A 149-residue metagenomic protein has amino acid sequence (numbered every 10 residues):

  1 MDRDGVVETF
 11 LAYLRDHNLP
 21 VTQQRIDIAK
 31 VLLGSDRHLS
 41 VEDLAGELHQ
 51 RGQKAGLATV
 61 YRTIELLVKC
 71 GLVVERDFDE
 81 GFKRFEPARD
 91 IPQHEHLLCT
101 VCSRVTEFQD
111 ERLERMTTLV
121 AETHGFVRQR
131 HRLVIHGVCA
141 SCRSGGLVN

Functional and structural regions predicted by a protein language model:
G5-N18: Short, Lys/Arg-enriched N-terminal segment that forms or immediately precedes the first helix of a structured domain
V21, S35-S40: Short capping segments at the starts of secondary-structure elements
I26-V31: Pre-recognition alpha-helix immediately N-terminal to the DNA-recognition helix within helix-turn-helix or winged-helix
D43-H49, V60: A short acidic, leucine-rich amphipathic alpha-helix
V60-C70: Basic amphipathic alpha-helical segments that dock to polyanions
K69-N149: Non-DNA-binding regulatory cores of transcription-related proteins, predominantly C-terminal effector-binding
